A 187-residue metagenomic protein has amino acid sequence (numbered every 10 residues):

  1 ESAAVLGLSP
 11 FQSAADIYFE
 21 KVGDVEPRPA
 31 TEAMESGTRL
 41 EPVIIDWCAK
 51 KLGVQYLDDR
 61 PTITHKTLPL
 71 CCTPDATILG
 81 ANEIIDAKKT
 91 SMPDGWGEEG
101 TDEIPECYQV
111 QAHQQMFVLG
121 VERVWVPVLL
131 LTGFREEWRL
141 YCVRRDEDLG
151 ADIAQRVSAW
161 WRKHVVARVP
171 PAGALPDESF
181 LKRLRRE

Functional and structural regions predicted by a protein language model:
E1-P42, K51: Charged, glycine-rich intrinsically disordered N-terminal tails and low-complexity linkers that flank
L8-S9, E20-K21, V25, V43 (+4 more regions): Surface-exposed loop/turn and secondary-structure junction residues enriched for glycine/proline
A15, I45, A112: Generic structural marker for isolated residues within well-ordered, non-membrane alpha-helices of soluble domains
M34, K50-V165: Nucleic-acid nuclease catalytic cores
L40-W47, D58: Amphipathic repeat-derived elements
A154, W161-E187: Helix-loop elements that line ligand-binding/catalytic pockets
